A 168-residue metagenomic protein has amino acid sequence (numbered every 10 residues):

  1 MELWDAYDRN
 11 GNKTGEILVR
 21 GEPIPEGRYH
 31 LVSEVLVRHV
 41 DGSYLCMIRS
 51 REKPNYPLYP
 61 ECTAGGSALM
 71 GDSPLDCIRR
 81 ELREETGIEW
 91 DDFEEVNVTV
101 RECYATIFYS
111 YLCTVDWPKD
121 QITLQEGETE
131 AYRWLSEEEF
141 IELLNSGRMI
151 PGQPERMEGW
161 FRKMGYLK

Functional and structural regions predicted by a protein language model:
M1-E34, V40: Acidic, metal-coordinating catalytic segment for phosphate/diphosphate chemistry, firing primarily on the Nudix
N10, H39-G42, S50, T114-K119 (+1 more regions): Short loop segments at secondary-structure junctions
N12-T14, V19, R51, N55-P57 (+3 more regions): Residue-level signal for pocket-adjacent positions within structured domains
G21, L58, E102-K168: Nudix hydrolase/Nudix homology domain
E22-S33, H39-R80, E84: Conserved Nudix-box catalytic region and its N-terminal flanking loop in Nudix hydrolases and closely related
L31, R51, S73, R79 (+2 more regions): Active-site segment of metal-dependent pyrophosphate-handling enzymes, primarily the Nudix hydrolase catalytic core
